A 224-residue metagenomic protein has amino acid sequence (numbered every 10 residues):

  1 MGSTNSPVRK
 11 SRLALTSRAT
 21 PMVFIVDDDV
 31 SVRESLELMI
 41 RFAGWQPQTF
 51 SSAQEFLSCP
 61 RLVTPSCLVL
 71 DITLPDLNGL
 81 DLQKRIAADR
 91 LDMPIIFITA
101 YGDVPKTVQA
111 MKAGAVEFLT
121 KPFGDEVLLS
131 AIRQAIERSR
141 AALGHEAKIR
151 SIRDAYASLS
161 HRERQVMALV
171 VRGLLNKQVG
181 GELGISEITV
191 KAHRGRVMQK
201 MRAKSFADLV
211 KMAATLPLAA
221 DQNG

Functional and structural regions predicted by a protein language model:
S51-S52, N78-D81: Acidic catalytic/metal-coordinating carboxylates
V63-V69, L74: Active-site beta3 strand of CheY-like receiver
L80-L91, Q109: Short amphipathic alpha-helix used as the core "switch/output" element in two-component signaling
D103-P105, L119, F123-I132, Q178 (+1 more regions): C-terminal output helix
L175-D208: Recognition helix of helix-turn-helix DNA-binding domains
M198-G224: Basic, Lys/Arg-enriched C-terminal extension of HTH/homeodomain DNA-binding domains
